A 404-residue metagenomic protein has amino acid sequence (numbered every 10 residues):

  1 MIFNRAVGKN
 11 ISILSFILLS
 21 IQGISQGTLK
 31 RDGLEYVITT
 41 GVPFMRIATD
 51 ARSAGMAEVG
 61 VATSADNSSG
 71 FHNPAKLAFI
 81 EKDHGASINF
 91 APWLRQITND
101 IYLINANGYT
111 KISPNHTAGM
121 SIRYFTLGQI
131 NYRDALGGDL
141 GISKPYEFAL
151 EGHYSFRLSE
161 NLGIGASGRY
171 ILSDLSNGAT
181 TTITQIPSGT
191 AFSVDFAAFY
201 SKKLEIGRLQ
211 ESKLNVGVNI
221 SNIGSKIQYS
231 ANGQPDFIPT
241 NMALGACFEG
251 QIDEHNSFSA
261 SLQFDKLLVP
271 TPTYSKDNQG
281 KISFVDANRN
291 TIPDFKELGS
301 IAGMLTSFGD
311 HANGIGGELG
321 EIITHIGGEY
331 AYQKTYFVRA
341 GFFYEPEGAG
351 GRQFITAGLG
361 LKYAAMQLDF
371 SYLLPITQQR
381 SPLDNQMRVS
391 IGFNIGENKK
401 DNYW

Functional and structural regions predicted by a protein language model:
M1-T28, A246, K266, G328: Bacterial Sec-dependent N-terminal signal peptides
Q26-W404: Subset of outer-membrane beta-barrel
